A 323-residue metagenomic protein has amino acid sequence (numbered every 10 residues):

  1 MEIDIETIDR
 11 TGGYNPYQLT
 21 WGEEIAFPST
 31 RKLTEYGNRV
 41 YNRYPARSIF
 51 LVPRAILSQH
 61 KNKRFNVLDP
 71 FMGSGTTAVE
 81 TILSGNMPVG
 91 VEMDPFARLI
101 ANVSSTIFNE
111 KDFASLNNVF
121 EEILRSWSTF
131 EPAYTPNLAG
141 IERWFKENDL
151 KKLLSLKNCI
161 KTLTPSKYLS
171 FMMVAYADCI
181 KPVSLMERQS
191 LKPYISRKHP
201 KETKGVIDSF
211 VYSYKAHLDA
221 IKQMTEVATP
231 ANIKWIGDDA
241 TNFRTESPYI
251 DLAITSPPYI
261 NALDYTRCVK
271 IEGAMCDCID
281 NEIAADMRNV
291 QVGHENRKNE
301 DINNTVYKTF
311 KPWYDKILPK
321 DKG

Functional and structural regions predicted by a protein language model:
M1-L68, T76-T255, Y259-G323: Class I S-adenosyl-L-methionine-dependent methyltransferase catalytic core
F71: Conserved glycine-centered beta->alpha loop in an early N-terminal alpha/beta scaffold
